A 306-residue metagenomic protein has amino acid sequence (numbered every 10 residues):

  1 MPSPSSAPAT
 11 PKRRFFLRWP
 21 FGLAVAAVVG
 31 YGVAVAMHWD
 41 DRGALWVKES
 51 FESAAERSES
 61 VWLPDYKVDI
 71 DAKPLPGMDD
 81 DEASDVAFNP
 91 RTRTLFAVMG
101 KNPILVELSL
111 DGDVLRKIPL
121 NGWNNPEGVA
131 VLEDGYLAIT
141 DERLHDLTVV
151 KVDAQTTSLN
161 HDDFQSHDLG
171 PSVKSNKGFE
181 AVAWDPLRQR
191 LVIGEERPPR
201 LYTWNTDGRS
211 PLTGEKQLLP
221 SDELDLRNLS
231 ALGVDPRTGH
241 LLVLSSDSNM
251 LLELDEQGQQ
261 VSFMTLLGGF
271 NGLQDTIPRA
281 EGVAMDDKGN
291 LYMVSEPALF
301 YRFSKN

Functional and structural regions predicted by a protein language model:
P2-N306: Sequence/structural signature of beta-propeller domains
